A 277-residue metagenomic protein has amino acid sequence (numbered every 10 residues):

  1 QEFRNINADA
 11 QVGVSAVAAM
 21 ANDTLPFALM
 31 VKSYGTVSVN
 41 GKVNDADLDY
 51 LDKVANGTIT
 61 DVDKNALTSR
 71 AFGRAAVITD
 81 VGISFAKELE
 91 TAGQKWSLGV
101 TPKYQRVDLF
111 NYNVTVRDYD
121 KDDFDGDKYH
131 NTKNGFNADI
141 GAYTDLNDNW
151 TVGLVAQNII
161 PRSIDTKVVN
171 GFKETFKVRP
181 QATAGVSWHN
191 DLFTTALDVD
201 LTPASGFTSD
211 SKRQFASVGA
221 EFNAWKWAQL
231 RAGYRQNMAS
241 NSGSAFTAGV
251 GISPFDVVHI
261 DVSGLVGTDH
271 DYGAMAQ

Functional and structural regions predicted by a protein language model:
Q1-D125, S253, V257, V262 (+1 more regions): A subset of solvent-exposed loop/turn segments in beta-rich extracellular surface proteins, enriched in glycine
E2-F3, A66-F72, D122-Y129, V168-E174 (+2 more regions): Extracellular loop and loop/strand-boundary signature of outer-membrane beta-barrel proteins
E2-V12, A71-I78, K128-G135, F176-P180 (+3 more regions): Short sequence motifs at beta-strands and strand-loop junctions characteristic of Gram-negative outer-membrane
A10-V12, S33, V77-V81, Y104-R106 (+6 more regions): Transmembrane beta-barrel architecture of outer-membrane proteins
V14-N22, L29, V81-K87, V100 (+6 more regions): Residues on the lipid-exposed face of transmembrane beta-strands in outer-membrane beta-barrel proteins
V100-D165: Loop-centered beta-sheet repeat module
N149-A156, I160-Q277: Outer membrane beta-barrel transmembrane domains
